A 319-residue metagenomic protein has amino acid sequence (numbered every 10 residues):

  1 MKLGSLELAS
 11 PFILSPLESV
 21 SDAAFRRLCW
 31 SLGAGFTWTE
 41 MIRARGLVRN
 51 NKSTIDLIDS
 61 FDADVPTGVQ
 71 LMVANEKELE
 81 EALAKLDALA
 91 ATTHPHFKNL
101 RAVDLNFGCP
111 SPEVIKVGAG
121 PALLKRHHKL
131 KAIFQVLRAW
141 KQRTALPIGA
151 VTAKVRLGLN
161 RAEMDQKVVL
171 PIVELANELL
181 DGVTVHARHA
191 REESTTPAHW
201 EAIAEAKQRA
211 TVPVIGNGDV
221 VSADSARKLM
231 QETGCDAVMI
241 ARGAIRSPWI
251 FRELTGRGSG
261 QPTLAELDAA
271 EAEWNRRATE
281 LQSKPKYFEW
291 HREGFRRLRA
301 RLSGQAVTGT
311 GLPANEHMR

Functional and structural regions predicted by a protein language model:
M1-G4, L8, F12-I13, E18 (+8 more regions): Alpha/beta catalytic cores of nucleotide-metabolism and tRNA/nucleoside-modifying enzymes
M1-K2, L17-T93: Glycine-rich, positively charged N-terminal anion/phosphate-binding segment
K2-I13, R45-P66, C109-A119, G149-L159: N-terminal small/glycine-rich loop or linker at the start of catalytic domains across soluble metabolic enzymes
L14, C29, E40, V69 (+6 more regions): Conserved, mostly hydrophobic/aromatic
L17-S19, I42-A44, M72-A74, G108-P110 (+4 more regions): Active-site beta-loop-alpha junctions enriched in small/polar residues
D56, G118-L124, E192, T255-G258: Short glycine-enriched, charge-decorated loop/helix-capping segments at active-site entrances that position
A84-V103, F107-A119, H128-V212: Alpha/beta enzyme core
